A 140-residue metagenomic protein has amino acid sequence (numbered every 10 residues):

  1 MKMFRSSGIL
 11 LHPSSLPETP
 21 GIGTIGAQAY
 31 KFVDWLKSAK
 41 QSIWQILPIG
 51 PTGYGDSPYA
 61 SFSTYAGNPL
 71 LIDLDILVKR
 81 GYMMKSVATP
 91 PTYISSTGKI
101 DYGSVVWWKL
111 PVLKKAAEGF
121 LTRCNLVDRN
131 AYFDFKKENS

Functional and structural regions predicted by a protein language model:
K2-S140: Acidic/aromatic-lined carbohydrate-recognition and catalytic surfaces of CAZymes acting on diverse glycans
